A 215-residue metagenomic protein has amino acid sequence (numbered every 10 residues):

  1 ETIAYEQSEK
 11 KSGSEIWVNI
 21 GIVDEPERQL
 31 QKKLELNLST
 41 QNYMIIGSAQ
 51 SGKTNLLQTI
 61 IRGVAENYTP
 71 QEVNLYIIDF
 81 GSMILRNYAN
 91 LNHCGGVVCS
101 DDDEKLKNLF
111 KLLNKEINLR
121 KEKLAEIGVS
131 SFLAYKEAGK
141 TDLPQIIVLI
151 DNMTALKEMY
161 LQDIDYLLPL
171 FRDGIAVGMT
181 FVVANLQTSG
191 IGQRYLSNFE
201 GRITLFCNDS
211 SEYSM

Functional and structural regions predicted by a protein language model:
E1, N208-M215: Conserved P-loop NTPase
Q7-L133, A138-S211: P-loop NTPase catalytic phosphate-binding loop
